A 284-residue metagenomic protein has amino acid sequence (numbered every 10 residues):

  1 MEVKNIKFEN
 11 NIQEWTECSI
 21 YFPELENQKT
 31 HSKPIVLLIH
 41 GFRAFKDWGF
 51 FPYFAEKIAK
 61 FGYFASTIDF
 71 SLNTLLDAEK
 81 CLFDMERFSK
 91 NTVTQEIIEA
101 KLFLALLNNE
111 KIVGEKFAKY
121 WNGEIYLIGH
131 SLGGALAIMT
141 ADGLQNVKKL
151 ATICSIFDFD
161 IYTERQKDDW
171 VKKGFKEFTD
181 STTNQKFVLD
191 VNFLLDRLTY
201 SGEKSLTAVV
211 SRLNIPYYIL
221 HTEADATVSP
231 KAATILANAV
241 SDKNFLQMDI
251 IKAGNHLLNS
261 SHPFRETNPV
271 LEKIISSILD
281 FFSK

Functional and structural regions predicted by a protein language model:
M1-T30: N-terminal cap/lid segment of alpha/beta-hydrolase-fold proteins
L25-L75: Short, surface-exposed "cap/lid" segments of acyl-processing enzymes
F51, I215, S229-A239: Short alpha-helix in the alpha/beta-hydrolase fold that links the catalytic acid
E86-F117: Alpha/beta-hydrolase active-site loop
M139, G143-L189: Hydrolase active-site cap/lid region
L213, I219-H221, D225: Short beta-strand/loop motif that positions the catalytic acidic residue of the alpha/beta-hydrolase fold
V240-N259: Catalytic histidine neighborhood in serine/cysteine hydrolases with alpha/beta-hydrolase-type architecture
G254-L258, H262-K284: Catalytic active-site module of serine/aspartate enzymes centered on a nucleophile-bearing elbow/loop
